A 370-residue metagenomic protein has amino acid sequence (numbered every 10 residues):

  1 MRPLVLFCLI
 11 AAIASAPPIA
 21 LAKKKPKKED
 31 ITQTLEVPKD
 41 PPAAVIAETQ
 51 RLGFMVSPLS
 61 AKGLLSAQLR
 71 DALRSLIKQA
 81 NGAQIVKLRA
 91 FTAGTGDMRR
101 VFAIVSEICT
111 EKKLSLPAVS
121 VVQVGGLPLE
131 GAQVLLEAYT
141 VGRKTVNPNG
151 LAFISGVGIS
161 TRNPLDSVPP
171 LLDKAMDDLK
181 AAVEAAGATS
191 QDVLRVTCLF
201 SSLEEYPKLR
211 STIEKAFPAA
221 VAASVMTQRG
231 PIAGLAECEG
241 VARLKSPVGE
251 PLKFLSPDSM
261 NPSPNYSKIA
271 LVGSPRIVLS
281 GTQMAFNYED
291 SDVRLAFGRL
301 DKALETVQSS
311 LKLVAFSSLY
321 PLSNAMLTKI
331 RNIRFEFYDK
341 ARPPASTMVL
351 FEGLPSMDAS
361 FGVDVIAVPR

Functional and structural regions predicted by a protein language model:
M1-V5: Positively charged n-region of N-terminal signal peptides that target proteins for export
F7-S15: Bacterial N-terminal signal peptides
L21-F316, P321-R370: N-terminal presequence-like segments and the immediate start of the first folded domain
